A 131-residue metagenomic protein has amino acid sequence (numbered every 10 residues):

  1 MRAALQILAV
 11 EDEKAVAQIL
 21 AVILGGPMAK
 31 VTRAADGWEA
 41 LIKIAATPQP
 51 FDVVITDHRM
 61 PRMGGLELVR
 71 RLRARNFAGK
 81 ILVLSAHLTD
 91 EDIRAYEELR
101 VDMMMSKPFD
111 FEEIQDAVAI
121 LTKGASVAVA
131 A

Functional and structural regions predicted by a protein language model:
E11: Conserved acidic carboxylate
K14-R33: Two-component/phosphorelay signaling modules centered on CheY-like receiver
R33-V53: Acidic, metal-coordinating helix/loop segments flanking the phosphotransfer/catalytic sites of two-component signaling
I42, L66-F77: Short amphipathic alpha-helix used as the core "switch/output" element in two-component signaling
M60: Receiver (REC) domain active-site loop signature in two-component systems and cognate sites in sensor histidine kinases
E67, L88-M105, D116: Alpha4 helix (beta4-alpha4-beta5 surface) of REC/receiver domains from two-component response regulators
F109-A119, S126: C-terminal output helix
